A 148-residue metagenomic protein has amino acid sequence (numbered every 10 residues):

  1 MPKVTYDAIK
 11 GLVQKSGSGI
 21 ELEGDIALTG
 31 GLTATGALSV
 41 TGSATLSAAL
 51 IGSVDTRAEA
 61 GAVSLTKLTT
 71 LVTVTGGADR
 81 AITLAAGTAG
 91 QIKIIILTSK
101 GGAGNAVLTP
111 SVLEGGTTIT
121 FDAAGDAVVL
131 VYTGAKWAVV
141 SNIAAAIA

Functional and structural regions predicted by a protein language model:
M1-L68, V107-T109, L113-G116: Intrinsic low-complexity, repeat-rich intrinsically disordered segments enriched in small/flexible residues
P2-T5, V13, F121, W137 (+1 more regions): Viral virion structural and adsorption modules
K3, A86, S99, T120-F121: Sterically constrained small-residue positions within well-ordered secondary structures of folded domains
G17, G90-I92, G125: Beta-strand-connecting loops/turns
E21-D25, T83, D122-A123, S141-I143: Short amphipathic beta-strand/extended segments with alternating polar/hydrophobic composition
T41-T109, T133-A148: Exposed extracellular interaction/assembly regions and N-terminal maturation sites
A123-G134: Extracellular disulfide-bonded cysteine-rich modules/repeats
